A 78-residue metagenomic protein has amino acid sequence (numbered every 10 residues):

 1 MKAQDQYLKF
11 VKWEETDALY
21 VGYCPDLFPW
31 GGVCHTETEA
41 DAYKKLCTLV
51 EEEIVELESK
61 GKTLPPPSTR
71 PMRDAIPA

Functional and structural regions predicted by a protein language model:
M1-F10, W30, K44-A78: Short, charged, surface-exposed hinge/linker loops at domain edges that act as mobile lids or interdomain connectors
K12-P29: Short aromatic-glycine-(Arg/Gly/Cys) micro-motifs in beta-strand/loop hairpins
F28-D41: A short, exposed loop/beta-hairpin motif centered on an aromatic-Gly-Thr core
